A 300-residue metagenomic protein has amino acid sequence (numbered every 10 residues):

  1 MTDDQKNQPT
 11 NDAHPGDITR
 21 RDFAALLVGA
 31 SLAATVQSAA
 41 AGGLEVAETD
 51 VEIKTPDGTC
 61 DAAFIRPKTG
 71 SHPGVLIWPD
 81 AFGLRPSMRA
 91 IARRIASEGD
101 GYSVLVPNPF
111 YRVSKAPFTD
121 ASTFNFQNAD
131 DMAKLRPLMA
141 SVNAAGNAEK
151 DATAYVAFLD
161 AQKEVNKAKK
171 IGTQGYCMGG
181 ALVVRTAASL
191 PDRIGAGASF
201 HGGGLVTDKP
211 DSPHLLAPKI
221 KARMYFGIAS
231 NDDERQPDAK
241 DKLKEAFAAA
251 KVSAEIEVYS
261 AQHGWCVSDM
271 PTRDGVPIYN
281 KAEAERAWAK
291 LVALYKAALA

Functional and structural regions predicted by a protein language model:
M1-I18: N-terminal secretory signal peptides
I18-A33: N-terminal export leaders
A39-P67: N-terminal cap/lid segment of alpha/beta-hydrolase-fold proteins
H72-D80: Short beta-strand element of the alpha/beta-hydrolase
P86-R112: Short amphipathic alpha-helix adjacent to the substrate-entry channel of hydrolases
T123-G172: Gly/Ser-rich "nucleophile elbow"/oxyanion-hole loop immediately N-terminal to the catalytic nucleophile in hydrolases
A152-P213: Primarily recognizes the serine-hydrolase "nucleophile elbow" in alpha/beta-hydrolase and SGNH/GDSL folds
I220, F226-I228: Short beta-strand/loop motif that positions the catalytic acidic residue of the alpha/beta-hydrolase fold
